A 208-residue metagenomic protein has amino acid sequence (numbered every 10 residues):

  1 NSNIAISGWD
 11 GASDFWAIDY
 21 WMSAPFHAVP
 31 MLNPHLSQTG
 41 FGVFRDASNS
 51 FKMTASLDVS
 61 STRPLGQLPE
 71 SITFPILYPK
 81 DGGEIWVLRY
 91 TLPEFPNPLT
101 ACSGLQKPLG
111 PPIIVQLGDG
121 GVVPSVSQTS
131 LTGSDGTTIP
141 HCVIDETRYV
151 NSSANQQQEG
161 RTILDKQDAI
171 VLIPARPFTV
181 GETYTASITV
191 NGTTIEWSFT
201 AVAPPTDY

Functional and structural regions predicted by a protein language model:
N1-D119, V126, G133, I188: Functional surface patches built around histidine and acidic residues
C102-Y208: Acidic, low-complexity Ser/Thr/Gly/Pro-rich repeat segments typical of extracellular/periplasmic and surface-exposed
